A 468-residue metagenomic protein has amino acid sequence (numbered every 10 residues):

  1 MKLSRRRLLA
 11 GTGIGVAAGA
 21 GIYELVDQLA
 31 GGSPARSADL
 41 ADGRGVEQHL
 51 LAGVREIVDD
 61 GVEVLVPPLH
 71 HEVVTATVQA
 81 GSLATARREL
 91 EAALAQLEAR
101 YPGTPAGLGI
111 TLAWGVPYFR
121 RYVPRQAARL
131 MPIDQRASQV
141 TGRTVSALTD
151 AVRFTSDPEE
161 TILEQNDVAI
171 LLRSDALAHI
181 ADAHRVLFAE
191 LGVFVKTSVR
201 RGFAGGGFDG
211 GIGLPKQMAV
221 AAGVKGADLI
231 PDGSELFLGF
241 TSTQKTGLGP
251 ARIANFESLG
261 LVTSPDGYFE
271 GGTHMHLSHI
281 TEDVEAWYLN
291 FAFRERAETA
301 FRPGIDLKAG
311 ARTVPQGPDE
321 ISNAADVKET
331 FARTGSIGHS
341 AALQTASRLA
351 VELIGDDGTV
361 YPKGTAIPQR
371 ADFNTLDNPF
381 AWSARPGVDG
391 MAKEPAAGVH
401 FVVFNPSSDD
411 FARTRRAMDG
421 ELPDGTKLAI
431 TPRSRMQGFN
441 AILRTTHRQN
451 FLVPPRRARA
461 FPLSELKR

Functional and structural regions predicted by a protein language model:
M1-L3: N-terminal secretory signal peptides
R7-R468: Long, histidine/aromatic-enriched segments associated with O2/redox biology
